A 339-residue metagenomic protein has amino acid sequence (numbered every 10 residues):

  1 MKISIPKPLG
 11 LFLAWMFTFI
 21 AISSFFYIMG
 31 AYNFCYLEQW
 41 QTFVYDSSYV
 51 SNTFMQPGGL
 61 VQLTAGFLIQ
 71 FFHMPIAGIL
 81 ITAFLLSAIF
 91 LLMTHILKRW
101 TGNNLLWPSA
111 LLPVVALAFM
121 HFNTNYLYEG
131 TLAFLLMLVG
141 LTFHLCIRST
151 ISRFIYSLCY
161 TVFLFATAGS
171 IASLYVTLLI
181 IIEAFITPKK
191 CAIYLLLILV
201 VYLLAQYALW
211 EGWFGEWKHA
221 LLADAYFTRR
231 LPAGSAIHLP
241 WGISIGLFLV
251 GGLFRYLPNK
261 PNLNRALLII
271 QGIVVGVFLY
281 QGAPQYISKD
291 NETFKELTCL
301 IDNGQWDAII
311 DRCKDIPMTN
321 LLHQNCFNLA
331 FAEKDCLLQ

Functional and structural regions predicted by a protein language model:
K2-T18, T101-L106: N-terminal membrane topogenic signal
G10-C35, V200-L209, G276-Y280: Transmembrane signal-anchor helices characteristic of membrane glycosylation enzymes that use polyprenol
S24-G78, L85: Membrane-interface coil-to-helix junctions
Y36-Q39, F54-G58, G78, T82 (+4 more regions): Membrane-interface micro-motifs in multi-pass membrane enzymes
N125-Y128, I147-A192, L203-E211: Transmembrane helices and adjacent periplasmic/lumenal helix-loop junctions of polyprenol-phosphate-dependent
C191-P258: Membrane-embedded alpha-helical segments of integral membrane proteins
N262-Y286: Internal/C-terminal transmembrane anchor helices
Q281-Q339: Soluble catalytic regions of membrane-associated enzymes that act on cell-envelope and secretory-pathway components
